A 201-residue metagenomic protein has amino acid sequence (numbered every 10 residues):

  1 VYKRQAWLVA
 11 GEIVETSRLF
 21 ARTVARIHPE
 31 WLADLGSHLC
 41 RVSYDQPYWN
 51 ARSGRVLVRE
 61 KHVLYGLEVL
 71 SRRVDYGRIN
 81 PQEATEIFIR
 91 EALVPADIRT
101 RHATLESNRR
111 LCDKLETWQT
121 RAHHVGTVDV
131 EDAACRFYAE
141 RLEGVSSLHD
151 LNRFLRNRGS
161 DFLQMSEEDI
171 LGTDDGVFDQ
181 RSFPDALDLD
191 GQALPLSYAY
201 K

Functional and structural regions predicted by a protein language model:
K3-K201: C-terminal accessory domains/tails appended to large, multi-domain proteins
